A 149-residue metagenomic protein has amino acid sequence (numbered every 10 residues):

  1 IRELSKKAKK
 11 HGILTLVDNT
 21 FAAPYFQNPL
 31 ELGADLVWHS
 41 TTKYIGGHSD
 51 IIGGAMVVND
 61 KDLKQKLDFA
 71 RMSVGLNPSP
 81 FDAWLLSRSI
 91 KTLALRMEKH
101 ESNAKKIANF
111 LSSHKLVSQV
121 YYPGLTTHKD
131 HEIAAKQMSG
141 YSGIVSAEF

Functional and structural regions predicted by a protein language model:
I1-L116, Y121, T127, E132: Conserved PLP-enzyme active-site core in the AAT-like
Q119-F149: Conserved PLP-binding catalytic core of the aspartate aminotransferase-like
